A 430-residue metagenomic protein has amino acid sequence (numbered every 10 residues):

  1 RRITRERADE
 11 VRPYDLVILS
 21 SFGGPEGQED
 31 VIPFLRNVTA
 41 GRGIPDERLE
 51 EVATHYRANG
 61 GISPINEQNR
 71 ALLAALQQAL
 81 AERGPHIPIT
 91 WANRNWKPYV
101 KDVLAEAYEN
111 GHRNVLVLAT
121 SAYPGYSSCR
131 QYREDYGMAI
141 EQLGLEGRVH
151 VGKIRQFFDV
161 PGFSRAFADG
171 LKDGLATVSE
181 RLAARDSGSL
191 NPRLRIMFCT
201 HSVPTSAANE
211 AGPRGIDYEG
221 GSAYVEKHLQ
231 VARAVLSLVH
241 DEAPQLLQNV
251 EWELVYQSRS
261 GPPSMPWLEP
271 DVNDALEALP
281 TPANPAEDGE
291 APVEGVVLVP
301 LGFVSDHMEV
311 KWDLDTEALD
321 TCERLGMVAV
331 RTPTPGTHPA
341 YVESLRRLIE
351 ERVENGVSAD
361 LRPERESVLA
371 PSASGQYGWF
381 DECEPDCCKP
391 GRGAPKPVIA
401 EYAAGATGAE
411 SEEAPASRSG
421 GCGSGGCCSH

Functional and structural regions predicted by a protein language model:
R1-H430: Active-site-proximal alpha-helix that buttresses catalytic centers in soluble enzyme cores
